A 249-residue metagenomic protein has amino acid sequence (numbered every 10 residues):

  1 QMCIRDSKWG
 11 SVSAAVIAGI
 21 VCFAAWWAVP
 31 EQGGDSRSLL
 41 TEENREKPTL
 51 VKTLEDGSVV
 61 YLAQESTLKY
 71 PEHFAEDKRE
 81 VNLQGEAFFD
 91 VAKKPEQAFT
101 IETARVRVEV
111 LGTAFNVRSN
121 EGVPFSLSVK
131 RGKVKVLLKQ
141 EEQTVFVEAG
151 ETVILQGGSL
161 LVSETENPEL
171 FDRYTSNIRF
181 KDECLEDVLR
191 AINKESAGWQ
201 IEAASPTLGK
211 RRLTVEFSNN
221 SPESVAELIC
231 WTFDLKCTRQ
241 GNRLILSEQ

Functional and structural regions predicted by a protein language model:
R5-Q249: A residue-level detector for the "anchor" residue at the start of short, highly conserved motifs
